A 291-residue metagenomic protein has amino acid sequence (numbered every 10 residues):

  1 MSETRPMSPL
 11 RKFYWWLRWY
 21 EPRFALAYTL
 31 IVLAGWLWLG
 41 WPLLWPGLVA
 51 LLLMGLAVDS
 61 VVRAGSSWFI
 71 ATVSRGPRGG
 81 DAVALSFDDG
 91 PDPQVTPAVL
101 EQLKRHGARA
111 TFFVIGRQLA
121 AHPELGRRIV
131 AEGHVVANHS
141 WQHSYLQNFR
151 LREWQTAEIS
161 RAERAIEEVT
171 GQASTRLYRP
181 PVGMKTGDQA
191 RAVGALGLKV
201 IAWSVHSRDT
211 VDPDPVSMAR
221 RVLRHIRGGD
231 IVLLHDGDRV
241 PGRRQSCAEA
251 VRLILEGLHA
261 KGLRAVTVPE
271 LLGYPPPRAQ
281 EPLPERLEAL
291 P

Functional and structural regions predicted by a protein language model:
S2-L85, P93-E101, R105, E256 (+1 more regions): N-terminal pre-catalytic segment of deacetylase/amide-hydrolase enzymes
Y14, M184, Q189-I226, L263-Y274: His/Asp/Glu-enriched short active-site or ligand-binding loop at hydrolase and phosphoryl-transfer sites
D59-Q147, E158-R161, A165, S174 (+1 more regions): Active-site beta->alpha N-cap acidic-glycine motif
G90-Q94, V114-H122, Y145-E153, R179-T186 (+2 more regions): Acidic-and-aromatic substrate-binding clefts and catalytic sites of carbohydrate-active enzymes
L100-V114, H134-V135, L151-M184, R191-A195 (+3 more regions): CE4/NodB-like, metal-dependent polysaccharide N-deacetylase domain that modifies extracellular/periplasmic N-acetylated
I115, G126-I129, R152-W154, V216-M218 (+1 more regions): Short low-complexity, flexible loop/linker segments enriched in glycine and/or proline with clustered acidic
Q142-S144, H206-S207, G237-V240: A short, flexible beta-alpha/helix-coil linker loop
V240-C247: Short, flexible/disordered intra-domain loops and linkers
